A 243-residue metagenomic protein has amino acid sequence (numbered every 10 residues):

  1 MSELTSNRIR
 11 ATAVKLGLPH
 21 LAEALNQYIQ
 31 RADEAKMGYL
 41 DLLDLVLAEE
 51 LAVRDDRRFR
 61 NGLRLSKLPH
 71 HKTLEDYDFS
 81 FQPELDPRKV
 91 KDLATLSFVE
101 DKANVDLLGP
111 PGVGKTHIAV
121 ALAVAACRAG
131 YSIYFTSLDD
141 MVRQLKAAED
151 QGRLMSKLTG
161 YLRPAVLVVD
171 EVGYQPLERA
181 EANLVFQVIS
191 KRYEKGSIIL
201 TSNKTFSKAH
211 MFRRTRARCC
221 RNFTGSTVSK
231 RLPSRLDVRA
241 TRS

Functional and structural regions predicted by a protein language model:
M1-A11, S234-S243: Intrinsically disordered, low-complexity and often Lys/Arg-enriched segments
N7, P19-E23, M37-D44, R57 (+6 more regions): Non-catalytic, well-ordered alpha-helical scaffold segments
R8-A11, Q27-R31, D76, N104-L108 (+1 more regions): Short hinge/gating elements
R10, P19-H70: Interdomain "pre-motor" coupling segment immediately N-terminal to P-loop NTPase/helicase cores
T12-P19, R64-D86: Dynamic helix-loop-helix/coil hinge segments at AAA+ ATPase domain boundaries and subdomain interfaces
G17, Y77, A119, S137 (+2 more regions): Residue-level signature of catalytic and energy-coupling elements of molecular machines, predominantly ATP/GTP-dependent
L85-R163, M211-F212, A240: Conserved P-loop
T136, D140-V166, V172-S243: Replace "adjacent to P-loop NTPase cores in ATP/GTP-dependent enzymes" with "adjacent to NTP-binding cores
